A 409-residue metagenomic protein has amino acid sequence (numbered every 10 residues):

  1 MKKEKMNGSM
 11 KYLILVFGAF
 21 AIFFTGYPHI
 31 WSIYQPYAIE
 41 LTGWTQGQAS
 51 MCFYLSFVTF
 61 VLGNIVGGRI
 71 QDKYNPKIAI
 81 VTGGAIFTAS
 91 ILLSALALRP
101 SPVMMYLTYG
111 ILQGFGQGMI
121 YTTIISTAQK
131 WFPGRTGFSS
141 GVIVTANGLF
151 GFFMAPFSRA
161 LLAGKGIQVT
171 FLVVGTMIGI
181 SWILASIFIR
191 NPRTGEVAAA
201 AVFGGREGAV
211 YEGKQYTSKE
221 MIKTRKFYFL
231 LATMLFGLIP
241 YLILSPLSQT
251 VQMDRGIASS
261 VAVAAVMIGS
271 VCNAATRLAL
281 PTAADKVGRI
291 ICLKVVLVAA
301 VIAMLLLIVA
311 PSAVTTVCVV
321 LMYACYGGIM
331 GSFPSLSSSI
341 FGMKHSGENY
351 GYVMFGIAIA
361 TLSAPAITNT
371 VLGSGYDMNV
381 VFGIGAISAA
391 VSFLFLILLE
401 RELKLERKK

Functional and structural regions predicted by a protein language model:
W31-A38, K219-A275, L280: Extracytoplasmic gate region of multi-pass secondary transporters
A38-I39, I70-Q71, P156-K165, Q252-M253 (+2 more regions): Interfacial helix-cap and linker-helix signal at transmembrane-aqueous boundaries of multi-pass secondary transporters
G63-P76, R277-G288, L372: Helix-to-loop junctions at the C-terminal end of transmembrane segments in multipass secondary transporters
A85-R99, A299-P311: C-terminal ends and interior cores of transmembrane alpha-helices in multi-pass membrane transporters/permeases
P102-G118, V314-G328: Hydrophobic core of transmembrane alpha-helices in multi-pass small-molecule transporters, especially MFS/SLC-type
M119-F132, S139, G328-F341: Intracellular juxtamembrane helix-capping segments at the cytosolic ends of symmetry-related transmembrane helices
N147-T194: Helix-loop-helix hairpin linking two adjacent transmembrane segments in secondary transporters
V263, M267-N273, L278-L336: C-terminal transmembrane helical hairpin of 12-TM major facilitator-type secondary transporters
